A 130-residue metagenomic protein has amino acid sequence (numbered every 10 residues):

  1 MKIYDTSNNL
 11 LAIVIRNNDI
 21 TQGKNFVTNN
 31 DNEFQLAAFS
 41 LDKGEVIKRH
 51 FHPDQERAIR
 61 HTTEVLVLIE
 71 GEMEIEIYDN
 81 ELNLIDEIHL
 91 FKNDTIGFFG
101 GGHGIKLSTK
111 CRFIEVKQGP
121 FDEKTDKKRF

Functional and structural regions predicted by a protein language model:
M1-A38: A short, N-terminal "cap"/entry segment at the start of jelly-roll beta-barrel domains of the cupin/DSBH fold
F39-R60: Conserved short histidine dyad/triad with adjacent acidic residue
K43, H61-E76: Glycine- and acidic-residue-biased ligand/ion/polar-headgroup-sensing regions
R49, I75-E76, I96-F98, G102-S108 (+1 more regions): Short beta-strand His + acidic residue motifs that chelate non-heme Fe in jelly-roll/DSBH and cupin folds
D79-G100: Short acidic-glycine-tyrosine-enriched beta hairpin
K106-F130: Double-stranded beta-helix
